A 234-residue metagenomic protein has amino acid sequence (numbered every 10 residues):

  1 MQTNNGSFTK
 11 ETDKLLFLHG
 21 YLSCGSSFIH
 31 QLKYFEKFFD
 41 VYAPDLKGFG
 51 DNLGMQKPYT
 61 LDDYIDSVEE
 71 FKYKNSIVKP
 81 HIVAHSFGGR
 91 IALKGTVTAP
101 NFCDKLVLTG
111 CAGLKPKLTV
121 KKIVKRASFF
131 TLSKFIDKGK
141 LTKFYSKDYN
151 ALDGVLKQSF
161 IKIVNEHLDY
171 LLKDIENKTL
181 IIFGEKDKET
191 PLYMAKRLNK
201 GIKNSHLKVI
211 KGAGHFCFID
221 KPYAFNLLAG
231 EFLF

Functional and structural regions predicted by a protein language model:
S7-D51: Conserved HGGG/HGGXW glycine-rich cap/lid loop of the alpha/beta-hydrolase fold
Y42-H81, L227: Active-site loop/oxyanion-hole signature of alpha/beta-hydrolase fold enzymes
R90-T98, C103-K134: Flexible "cap/lid" loop of the alpha/beta hydrolase fold
T142-Y170: Hydrophobic, aromatic-rich cap/lid helix
D174-I175, I181-F183, D187: Short beta-strand/loop motif that positions the catalytic acidic residue of the alpha/beta-hydrolase fold
K188-M194: Conserved alpha/beta-hydrolase "acid-adjacent" motif
N199-F216: Catalytic histidine neighborhood in serine/cysteine hydrolases with alpha/beta-hydrolase-type architecture
A213-P222, N226: Catalytic histidine-centered segment of alpha/beta-hydrolase-like enzymes
